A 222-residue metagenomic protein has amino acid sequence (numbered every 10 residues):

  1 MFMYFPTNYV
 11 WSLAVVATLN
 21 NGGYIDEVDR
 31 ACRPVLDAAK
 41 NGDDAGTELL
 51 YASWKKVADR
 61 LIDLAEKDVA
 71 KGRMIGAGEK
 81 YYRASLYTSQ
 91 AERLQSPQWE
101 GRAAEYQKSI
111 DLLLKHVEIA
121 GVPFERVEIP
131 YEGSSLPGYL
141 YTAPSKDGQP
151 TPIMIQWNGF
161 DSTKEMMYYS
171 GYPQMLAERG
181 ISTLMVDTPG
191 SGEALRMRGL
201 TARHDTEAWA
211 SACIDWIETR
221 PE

Functional and structural regions predicted by a protein language model:
M1-L50: Long, non-catalytic architectural segments outside compact domain cores
L19-L36, S85-V127: An N-terminal hydrophobic leader/cap segment in hydrolases
D43-A52, S191-R203: Serine-hydrolase catalytic machinery in alpha/beta-hydrolase-like enzymes
W54, A58-L61, A104-Q149: N-terminal cap/lid segment of alpha/beta-hydrolase-fold proteins
K146-T151, Q156-L195: Short substrate-entry loop that stabilizes the transition state in hydrolases
G199-E222: Alpha/beta-hydrolase active-site loop
